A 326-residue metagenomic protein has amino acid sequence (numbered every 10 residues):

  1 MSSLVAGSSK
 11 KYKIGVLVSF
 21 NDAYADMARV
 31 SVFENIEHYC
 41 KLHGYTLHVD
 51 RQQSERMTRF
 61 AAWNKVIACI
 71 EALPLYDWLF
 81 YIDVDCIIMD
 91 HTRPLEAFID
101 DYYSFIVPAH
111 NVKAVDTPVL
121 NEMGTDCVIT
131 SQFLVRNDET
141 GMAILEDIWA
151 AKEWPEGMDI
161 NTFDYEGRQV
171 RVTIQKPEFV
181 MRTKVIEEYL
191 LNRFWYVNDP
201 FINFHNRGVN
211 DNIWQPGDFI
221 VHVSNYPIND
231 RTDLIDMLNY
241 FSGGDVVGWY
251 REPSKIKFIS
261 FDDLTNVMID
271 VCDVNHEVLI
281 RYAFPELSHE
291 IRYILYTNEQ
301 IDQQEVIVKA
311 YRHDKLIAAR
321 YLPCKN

Functional and structural regions predicted by a protein language model:
M1-Y76, E139, V247-E252, D263: N-terminal anchoring/stem segment of glycosyltransferases
W63, I67, E139-Y250: Catalytic core and acceptor-binding pocket of nucleotide-sugar-dependent glycosyltransferases
L79: Short aromatic/hydrophobic "clamp" motif used to bind/position activated sugar donors
D83-I87: The conserved acidic donor/metal-binding loop of glycosyltransferases
I88-D126: Conserved donor-nucleotide/metal-binding helix-loop-beta segment in metal-dependent transferases, i.e., the alpha-helix
F261-V267: Short proline/glycine-enriched turn/loop motifs at strand-loop junctions of beta-rich domains
R281-F284, K315-N326: Edge beta-strands of extracellular beta-sandwich domains
Y296-Q304: Surface-exposed, short loops/turns at beta-strand junctions within beta-sandwich domains
